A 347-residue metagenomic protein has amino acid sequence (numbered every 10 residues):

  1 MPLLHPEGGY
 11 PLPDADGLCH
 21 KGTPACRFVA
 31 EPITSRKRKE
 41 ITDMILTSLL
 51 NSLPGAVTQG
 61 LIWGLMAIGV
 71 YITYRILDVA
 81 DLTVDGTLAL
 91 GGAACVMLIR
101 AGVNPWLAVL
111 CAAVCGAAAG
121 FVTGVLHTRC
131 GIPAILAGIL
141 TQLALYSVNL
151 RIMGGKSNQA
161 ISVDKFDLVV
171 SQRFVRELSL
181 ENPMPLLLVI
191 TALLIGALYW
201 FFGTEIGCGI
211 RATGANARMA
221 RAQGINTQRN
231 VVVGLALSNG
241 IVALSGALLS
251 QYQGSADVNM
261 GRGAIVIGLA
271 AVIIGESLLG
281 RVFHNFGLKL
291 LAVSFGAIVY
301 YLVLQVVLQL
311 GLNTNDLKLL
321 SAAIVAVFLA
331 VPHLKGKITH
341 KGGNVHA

Functional and structural regions predicted by a protein language model:
P6, S48, A215-A222, N226-R229 (+3 more regions): Cytosolic-side transmembrane-helix boundaries in multi-pass membrane proteins
T34-M66, A94, A101-L107, R176 (+1 more regions): Membrane-interfacial amphipathic/re-entrant helices at transmembrane-helix boundaries
Q59, I135, V163-D164, P183-L188 (+4 more regions): Loop-to-transmembrane alpha-helix initiation sites
Y74-R129, E177, V282, Q309: Membrane-embedded helix boundary and interhelical linker motif in transport proteins
V103-L143, V148, A192, F295-G296 (+1 more regions): Alpha-helical transmembrane segments within multi-pass membrane transporters and channels
A119, L180-G261, I265: Helix-loop-helix "hairpin" substructures at the membrane interface of multi-pass membrane proteins
A134, G138-G203, V233, D257-V258 (+1 more regions): Transmembrane helix-bundle core of multi-pass membrane transporters and related energy-transducing complexes
V242, G246-L319: Transmembrane alpha-helical segments in multi-pass inner-membrane proteins
